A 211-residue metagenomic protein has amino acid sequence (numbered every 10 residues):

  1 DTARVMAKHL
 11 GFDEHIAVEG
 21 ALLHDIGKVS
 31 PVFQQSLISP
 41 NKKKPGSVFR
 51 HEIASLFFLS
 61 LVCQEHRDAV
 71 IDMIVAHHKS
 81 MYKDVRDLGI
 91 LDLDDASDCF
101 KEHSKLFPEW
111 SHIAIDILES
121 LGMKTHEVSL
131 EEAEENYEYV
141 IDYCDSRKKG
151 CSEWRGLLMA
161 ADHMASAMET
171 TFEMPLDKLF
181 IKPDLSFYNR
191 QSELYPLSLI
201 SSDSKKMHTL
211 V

Functional and structural regions predicted by a protein language model:
D1-Q191: Accessory nucleic-acid engagement/destabilization modules that flank
H15, R190-V211: Conserved pre-motif I regulatory segment
